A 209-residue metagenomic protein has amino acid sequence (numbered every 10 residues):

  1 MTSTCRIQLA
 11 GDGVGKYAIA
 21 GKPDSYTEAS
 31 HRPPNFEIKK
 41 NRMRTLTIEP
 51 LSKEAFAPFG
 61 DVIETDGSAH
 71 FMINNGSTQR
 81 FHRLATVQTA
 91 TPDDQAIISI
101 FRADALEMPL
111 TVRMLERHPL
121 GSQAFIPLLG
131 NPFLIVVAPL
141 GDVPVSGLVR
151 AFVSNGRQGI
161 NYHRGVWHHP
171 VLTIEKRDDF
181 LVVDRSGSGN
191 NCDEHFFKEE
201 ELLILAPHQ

Functional and structural regions predicted by a protein language model:
G11, A20, D24, A29-R32: Short, low-complexity intrinsically disordered segments enriched in A/P/G/S/L with frequent Arg, especially at protein
H31-R42: Short, Lys/Arg-enriched N-terminal segments with co-localized hydrophobic residues within the first ~10-30 amino acids
R42-A151, E175, D184, S188-Q209: Non-catalytic, conserved peripheral segments adjacent to functional cores
V153-W167: Conserved metal-binding segment of the jelly-roll/cupin
G165-L181: Ligand-binding loop in jelly-roll beta-barrel domains
